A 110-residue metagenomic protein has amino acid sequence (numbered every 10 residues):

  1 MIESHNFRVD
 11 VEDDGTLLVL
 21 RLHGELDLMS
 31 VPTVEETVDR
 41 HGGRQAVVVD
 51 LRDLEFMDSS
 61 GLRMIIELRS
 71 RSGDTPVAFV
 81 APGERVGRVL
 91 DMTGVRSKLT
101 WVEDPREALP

Functional and structural regions predicted by a protein language model:
I2-E36: STAS-typified acidic loop motif
L28-L99: Amphipathic alpha-helical interaction surfaces in cytosolic regulatory modules
E103: Short loop/edge segments at beta-strand edges and connector loops that shape dinucleotide/nucleotide cofactor-binding
R106-P110: A charged, well-structured terminal subsegment
